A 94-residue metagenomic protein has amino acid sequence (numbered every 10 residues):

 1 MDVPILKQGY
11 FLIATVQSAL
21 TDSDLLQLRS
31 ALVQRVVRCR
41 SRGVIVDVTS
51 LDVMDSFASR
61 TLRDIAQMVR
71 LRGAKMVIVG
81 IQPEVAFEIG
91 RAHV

Functional and structural regions predicted by a protein language model:
M1-R29: STAS-typified acidic loop motif
P4-K7, Q34-R38: Short, conserved, surface-exposed binding loops centered on an aromatic residue
L25-S30, S59, R63: Short, well-ordered alpha-helical scaffold segments within catalytic/effector domains
L28-L32, V36, G73: Expand to "…catalyze enediolate/carbanion chemistry for C-C bond making/breaking, isomerization, decarboxylation
R38-R42, V46-R91: Amphipathic alpha-helical interaction surfaces in cytosolic regulatory modules
